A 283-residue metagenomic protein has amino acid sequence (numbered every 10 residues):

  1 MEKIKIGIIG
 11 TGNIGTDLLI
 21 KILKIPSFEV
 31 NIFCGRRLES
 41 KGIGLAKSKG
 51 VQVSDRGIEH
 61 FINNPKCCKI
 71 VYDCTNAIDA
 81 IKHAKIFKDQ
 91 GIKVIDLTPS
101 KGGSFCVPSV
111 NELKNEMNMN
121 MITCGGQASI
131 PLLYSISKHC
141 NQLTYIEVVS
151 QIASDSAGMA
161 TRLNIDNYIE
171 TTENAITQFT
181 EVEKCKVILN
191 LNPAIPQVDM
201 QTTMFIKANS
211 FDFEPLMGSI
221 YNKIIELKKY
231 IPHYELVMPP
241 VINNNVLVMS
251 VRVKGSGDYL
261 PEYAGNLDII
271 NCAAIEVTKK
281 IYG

Functional and structural regions predicted by a protein language model:
E2-Y145, V149: N-terminal Rossmann-like NAD(P) cofactor-binding subdomain of oxidoreductases, focused on the glycine-rich
I8-I9, N13-T16, K21, R36-G42 (+9 more regions): Metallocofactor- and cofactor-centric catalytic cores in central/energy metabolism, strongly enriched
I9, I122, Q127-N245, G257 (+2 more regions): Active-site-lining helix/loop region of Rossmann-like oxidoreductase modules
K24-P26, N115, D155, V246 (+1 more regions): Generic signal for short, ordered secondary-structure residues within or immediately flanking folded domains
C106, M204-A208, V251: Short beta-strand element of the conserved SAM-dependent methyltransferase core
S109-N111, A264-L267, N271-A273: Solvent-exposed, flexible loop/coil residues
C140-Q142, K280-G283: Short helix-capping/linker segments at secondary-structure and domain boundaries
